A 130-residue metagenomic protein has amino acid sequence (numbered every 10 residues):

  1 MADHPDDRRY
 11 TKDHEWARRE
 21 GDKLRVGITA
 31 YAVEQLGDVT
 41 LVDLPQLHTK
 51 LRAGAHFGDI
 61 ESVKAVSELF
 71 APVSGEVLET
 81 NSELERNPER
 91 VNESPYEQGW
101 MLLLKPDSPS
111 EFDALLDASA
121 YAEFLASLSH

Functional and structural regions predicted by a protein language model:
M1-H56, E93-H130: Acidic, low-complexity mobile loops and tails
R19-D22, T80-R86: Short, conserved beta-turn/loop elements at beta-strand boundaries and strand-helix junctions
V33-E34, S74-V77, S82-L84: Short, charged/polar surface micro-motifs in flexible loops or helix N-caps
G54, I60-E61, T80: Residue-level recognition of conserved beta-strand edge/terminus positions
E61-F70, N87-E89: Short, Lys/Arg- and Gly-enriched loop/turn segments at beta-strand edges
S62, S82, P106: Short, conserved catalytic or interaction motifs in soluble domains
A71-S74, A118: ATP/adenylate-binding site constellation spanning eukaryotic-like Ser/Thr protein kinases, ABC-transporter
